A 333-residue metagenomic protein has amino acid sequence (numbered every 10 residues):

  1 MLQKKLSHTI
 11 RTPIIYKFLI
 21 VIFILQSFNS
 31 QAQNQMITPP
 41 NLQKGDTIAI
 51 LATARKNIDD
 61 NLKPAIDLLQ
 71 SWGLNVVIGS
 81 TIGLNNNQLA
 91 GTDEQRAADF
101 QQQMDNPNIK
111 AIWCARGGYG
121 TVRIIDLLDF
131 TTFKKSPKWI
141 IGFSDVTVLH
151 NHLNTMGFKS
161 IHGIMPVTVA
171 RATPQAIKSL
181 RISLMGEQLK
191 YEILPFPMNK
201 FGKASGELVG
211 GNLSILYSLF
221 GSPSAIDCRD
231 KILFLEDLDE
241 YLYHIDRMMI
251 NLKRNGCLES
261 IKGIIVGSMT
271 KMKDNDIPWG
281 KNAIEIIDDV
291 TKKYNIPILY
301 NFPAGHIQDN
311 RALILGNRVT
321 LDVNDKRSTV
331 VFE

Functional and structural regions predicted by a protein language model:
M1-Q35: Bacterial Sec-dependent N-terminal signal peptides
A32-N108: ATP/NTP phosphate-donor binding region
N108, K134-W139, F158, I261-K262 (+1 more regions): A short helix->loop->beta-strand "cap" motif at the edges of active sites that frequently abuts
G118-K135: Short Gly/Thr/Asp-enriched flexible loops that form oxyanion-binding sites at enzyme active sites
F130-H152, K159-M165: Short, acidic/small-residue loops that bind anionic groups at enzyme active sites
F158-G221: Conserved anion/nucleotide-ligand pocket segment
L208-K253: Oxyanion-binding "anion nests"
L252-E333: C-terminal active-site/capping subdomain that shapes the small-molecule cofactor and substrate pocket of enzyme
